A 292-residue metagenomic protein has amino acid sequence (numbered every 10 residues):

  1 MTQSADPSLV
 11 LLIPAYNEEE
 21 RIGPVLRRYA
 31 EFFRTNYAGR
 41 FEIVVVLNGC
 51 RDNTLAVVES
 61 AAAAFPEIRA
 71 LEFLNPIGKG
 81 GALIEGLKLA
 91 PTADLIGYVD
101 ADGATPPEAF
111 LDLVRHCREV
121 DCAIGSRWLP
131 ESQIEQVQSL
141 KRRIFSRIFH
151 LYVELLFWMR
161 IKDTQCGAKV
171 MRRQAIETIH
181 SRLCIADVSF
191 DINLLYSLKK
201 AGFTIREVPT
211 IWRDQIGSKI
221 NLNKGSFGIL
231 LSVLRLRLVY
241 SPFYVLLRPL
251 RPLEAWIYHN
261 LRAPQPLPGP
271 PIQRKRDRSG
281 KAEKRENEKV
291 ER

Functional and structural regions predicted by a protein language model:
M1-S8, W158, R182-R292: Hydrophobic helical membrane-anchoring modules
P7-I13, I22, Y29, F41-V46: Hydrophobic targeting segments
E18-R34: Short, well-formed alpha-helical segments that are part of the catalytic scaffolds of diverse glycosyltransferases
E20-P24, D52-A61: Acidic helix N-cap motif at the loop->helix transition within catalytic regions of sugar-transfer enzymes
Y37-C50, L71-F73: Short beta-strand/loop segment that forms part of the nucleotide-sugar
L47-A56, G103: A conserved acidic beta->alpha catalytic loop
R69-A90, L95, P107-V188, Q215-L231: Acceptor/aglycone-binding surface of glycosyltransferases and processive sugar-polymer synthases
